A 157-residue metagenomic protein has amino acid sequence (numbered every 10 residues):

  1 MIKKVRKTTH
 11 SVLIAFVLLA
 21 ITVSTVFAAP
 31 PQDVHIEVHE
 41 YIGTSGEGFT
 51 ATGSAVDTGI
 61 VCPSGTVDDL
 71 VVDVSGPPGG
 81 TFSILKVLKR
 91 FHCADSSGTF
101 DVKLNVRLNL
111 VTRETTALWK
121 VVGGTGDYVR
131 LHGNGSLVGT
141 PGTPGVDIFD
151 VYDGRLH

Functional and structural regions predicted by a protein language model:
M1-K4, L18, P63: Generic secretory/membrane-interface signal
I2-L13: Bacterial N-terminal signal peptides that target proteins for export
V12-V23: Bacterial N-terminal signal peptides
S24-A28: Sec/Tat signal peptide C-region and signal peptidase I cleavage site
A29-H157: Beta-strand-enriched cores of mature, soluble protein domains
